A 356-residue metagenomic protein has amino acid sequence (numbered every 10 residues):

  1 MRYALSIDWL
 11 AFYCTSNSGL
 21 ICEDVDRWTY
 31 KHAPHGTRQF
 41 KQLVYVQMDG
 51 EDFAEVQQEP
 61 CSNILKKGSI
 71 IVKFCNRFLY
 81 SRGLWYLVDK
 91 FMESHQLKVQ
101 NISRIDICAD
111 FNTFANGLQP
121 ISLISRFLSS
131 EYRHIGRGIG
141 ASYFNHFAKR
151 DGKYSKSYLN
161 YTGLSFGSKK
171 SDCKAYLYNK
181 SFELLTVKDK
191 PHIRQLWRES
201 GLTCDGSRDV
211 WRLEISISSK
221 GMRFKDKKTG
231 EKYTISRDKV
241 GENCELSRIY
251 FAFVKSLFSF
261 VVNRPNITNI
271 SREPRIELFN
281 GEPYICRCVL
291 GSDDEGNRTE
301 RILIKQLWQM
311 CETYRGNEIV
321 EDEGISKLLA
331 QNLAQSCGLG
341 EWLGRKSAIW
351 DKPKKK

Functional and structural regions predicted by a protein language model:
M1-G291, I302-K356: Structured, helix-rich domain cores that form ligand/interaction pockets
